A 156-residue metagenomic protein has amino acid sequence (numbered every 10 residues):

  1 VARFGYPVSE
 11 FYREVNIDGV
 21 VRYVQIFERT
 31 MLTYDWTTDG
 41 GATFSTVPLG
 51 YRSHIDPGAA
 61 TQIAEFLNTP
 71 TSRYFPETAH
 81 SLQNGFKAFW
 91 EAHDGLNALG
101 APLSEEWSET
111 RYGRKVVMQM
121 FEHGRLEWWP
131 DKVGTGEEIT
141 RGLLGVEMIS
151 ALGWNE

Functional and structural regions predicted by a protein language model:
V1-E156: Extended, compositionally biased repeat/scaffold regions that form elongated interaction surfaces
